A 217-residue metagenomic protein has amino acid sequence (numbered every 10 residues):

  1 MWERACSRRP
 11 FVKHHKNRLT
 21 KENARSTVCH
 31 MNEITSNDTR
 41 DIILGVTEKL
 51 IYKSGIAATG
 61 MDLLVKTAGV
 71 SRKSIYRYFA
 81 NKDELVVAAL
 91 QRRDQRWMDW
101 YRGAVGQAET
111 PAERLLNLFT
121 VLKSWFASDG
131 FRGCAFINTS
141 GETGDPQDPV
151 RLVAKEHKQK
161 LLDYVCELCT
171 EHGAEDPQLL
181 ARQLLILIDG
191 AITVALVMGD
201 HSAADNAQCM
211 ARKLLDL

Functional and structural regions predicted by a protein language model:
K13-E33, Q159-E175, Q183, V194-L217: C-terminal peripheral helix-coil segments that are non-catalytic and often amphipathic
N37-V70: Short, amphipathic alpha-helix enriched in basic
D38, Y52-I56, Y76-V87: HTH DNA-binding helix-turn interface
T39-T47, L64, L85, A89-R93 (+2 more regions): Generic hydrophobic, amphipathic alpha-helix propensity
K73: Key DNA-contact positions within bacterial/archaeal DNA-binding proteins
A88, R102-S128, E171, A181-L184: Hydrophobic alpha-helical connector segments
Q95-M98, E113, P146-E171, R182 (+1 more regions): Amphipathic alpha-helical packing segments from all-alpha helical-bundle domains
S128-D148: Amphipathic alpha-helical segments used for helix-helix packing
